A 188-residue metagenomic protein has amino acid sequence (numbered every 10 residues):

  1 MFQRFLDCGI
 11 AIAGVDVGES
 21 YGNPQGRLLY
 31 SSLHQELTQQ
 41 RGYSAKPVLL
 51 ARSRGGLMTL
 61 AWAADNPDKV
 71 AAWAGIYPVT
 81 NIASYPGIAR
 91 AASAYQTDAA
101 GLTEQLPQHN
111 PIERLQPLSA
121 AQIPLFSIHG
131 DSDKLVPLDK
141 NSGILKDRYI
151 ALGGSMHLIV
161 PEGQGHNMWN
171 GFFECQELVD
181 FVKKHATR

Functional and structural regions predicted by a protein language model:
M1-I12: Short amphipathic alpha-helix adjacent to the substrate-entry channel of hydrolases
Y21-G42: Alpha/beta-hydrolase active-site loop
R41-S53: Alpha/beta-hydrolase fold nucleophile elbow
L49-A51, I76, I128: Short beta-strand immediately N-terminal to the catalytic nucleophile in serine-hydrolase-like folds
A51-A61: Glycine-rich nucleophile elbow surrounding the catalytic serine of serine-hydrolase chemistry
L60-E104: Hydrolase active-site cap/lid region
T97-G143, D147: The feature captures the conserved acid-bearing segment of alpha/beta-hydrolase catalytic domains
S142-K146, I150-R188: C-terminal catalytic histidine-bearing segment of alpha/beta-hydrolase fold enzymes
